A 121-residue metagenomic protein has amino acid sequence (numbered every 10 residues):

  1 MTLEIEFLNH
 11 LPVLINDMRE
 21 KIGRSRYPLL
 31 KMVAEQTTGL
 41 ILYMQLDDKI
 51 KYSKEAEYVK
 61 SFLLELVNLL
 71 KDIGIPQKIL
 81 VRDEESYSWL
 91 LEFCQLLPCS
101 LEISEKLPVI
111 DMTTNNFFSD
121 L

Functional and structural regions predicted by a protein language model:
M1-L121: Secondary-structure boundary/capping micro-motif
